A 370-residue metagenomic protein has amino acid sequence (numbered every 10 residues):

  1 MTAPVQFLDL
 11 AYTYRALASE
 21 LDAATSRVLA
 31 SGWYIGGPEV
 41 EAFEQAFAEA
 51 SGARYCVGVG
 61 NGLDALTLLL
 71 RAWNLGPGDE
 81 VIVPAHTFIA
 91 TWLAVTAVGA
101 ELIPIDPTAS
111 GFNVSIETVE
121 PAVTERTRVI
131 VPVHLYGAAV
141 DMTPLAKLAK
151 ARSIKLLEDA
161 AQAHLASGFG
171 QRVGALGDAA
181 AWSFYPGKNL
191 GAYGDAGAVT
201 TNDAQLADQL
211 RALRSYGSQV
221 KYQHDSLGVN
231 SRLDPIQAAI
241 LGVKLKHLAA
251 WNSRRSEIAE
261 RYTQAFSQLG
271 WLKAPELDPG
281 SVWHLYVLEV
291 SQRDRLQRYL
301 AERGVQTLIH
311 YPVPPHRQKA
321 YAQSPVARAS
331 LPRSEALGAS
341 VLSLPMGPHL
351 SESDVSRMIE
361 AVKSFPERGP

Functional and structural regions predicted by a protein language model:
M1-W33, P38, P345: N-terminal "arm"/small-domain region of PLP-dependent enzymes with the aminotransferase-like
A11, P38-A46, A50-C56, E117 (+4 more regions): PLP-dependent aminotransferase class I/II
W33-E80, L93-V98, P104-D106, Q171: Phosphate-binding glycine-rich loop
V57, I82, I103, L156-L157 (+3 more regions): Structural detector of well-ordered beta-strand residues that form the stable sheet scaffold of enzyme domains
R71-A160, S167: PLP-dependent aminotransferase-like
A94-V95, L148, R172, N189 (+1 more regions): Hydrophobic/aromatic ligand-binding patch that stacks against planar heteroaromatic rings of cofactors or nucleotides
E158-A192, V220-D225: Conserved active-site segment immediately N-terminal to the catalytic lysine that forms the internal aldimine
W182-S183, G197-N202, G242: Short beta-strand-to-turn element immediately C-terminal to the catalytic PLP-Schiff-base lysine in fold type I
